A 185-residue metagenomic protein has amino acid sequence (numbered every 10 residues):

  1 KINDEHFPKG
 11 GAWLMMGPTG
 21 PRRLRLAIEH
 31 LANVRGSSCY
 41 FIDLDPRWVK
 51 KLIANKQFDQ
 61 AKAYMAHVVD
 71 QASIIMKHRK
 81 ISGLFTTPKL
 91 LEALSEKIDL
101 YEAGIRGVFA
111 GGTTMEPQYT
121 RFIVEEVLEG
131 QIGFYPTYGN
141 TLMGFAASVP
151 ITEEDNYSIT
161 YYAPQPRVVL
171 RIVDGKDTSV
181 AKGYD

Functional and structural regions predicted by a protein language model:
K1-E102, T114-F122, Q131, L142-M143 (+1 more regions): Active-site phosphate/ATP/adenylate-binding loop shared across adenylate-forming ligases
R106, T114-D185: Conserved AMP-binding/adenylate-forming
